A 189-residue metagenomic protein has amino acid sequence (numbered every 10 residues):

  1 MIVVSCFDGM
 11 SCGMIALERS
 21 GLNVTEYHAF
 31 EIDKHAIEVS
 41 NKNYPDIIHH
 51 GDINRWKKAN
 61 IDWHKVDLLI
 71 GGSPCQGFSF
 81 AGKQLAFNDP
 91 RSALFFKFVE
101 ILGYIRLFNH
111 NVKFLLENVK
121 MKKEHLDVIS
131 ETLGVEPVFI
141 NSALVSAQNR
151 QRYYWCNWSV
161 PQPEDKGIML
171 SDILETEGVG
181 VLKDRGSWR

Functional and structural regions predicted by a protein language model:
I2, T25-E26: Residues at the starts of beta-strands that form the adenosine-phosphate
V3-S5, E31: Class I SAM-dependent methyltransferase core
S5-S11, V119: Class I SAM-dependent methyltransferase "Motif I" SAM/SAH-binding loop
M10-L22: Conserved SAM-binding loop of SAM-dependent methyltransferases across substrates and taxa, primarily the Class I
A29-K34, E117-N118: Conserved acidic E/D residue at the C-terminus of a beta-strand in Rossmann-like folds
S40-N41: Conserved SAM-binding loop
D46-I53: Conserved SAM-binding strand-loop segment of SAM-dependent methyltransferases
W56-L68, C75-R189: Class I S-adenosyl-L-methionine
